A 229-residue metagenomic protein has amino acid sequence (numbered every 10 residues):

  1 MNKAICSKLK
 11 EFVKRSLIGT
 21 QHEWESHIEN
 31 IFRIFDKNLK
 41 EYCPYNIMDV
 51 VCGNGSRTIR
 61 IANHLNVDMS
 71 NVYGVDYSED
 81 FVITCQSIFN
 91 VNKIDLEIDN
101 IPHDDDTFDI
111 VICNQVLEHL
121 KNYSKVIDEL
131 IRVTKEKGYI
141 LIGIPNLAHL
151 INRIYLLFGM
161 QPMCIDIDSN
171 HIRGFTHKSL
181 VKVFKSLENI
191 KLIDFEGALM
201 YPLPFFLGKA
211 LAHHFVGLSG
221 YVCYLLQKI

Functional and structural regions predicted by a protein language model:
M1-D104, I110-I112, I127, F195-Y201 (+2 more regions): Conserved N-terminal segment of class I S-adenosyl-L-methionine
G19-S26, S56, R60, K121-E129 (+1 more regions): S-adenosyl-L-methionine-dependent methyltransferase catalytic module, highlighting the catalytic core
D49-C52, E118, I142: Short hydrophobic beta-strand elements that form part of the catalytic alpha/beta core underpinning NDP-sugar/donor
N66, Q86, K121, K135 (+1 more regions): Short conserved AdoMet
I112-K121: A short SAM/SAH-binding and catalytic strip from SAM-dependent methyltransferases
